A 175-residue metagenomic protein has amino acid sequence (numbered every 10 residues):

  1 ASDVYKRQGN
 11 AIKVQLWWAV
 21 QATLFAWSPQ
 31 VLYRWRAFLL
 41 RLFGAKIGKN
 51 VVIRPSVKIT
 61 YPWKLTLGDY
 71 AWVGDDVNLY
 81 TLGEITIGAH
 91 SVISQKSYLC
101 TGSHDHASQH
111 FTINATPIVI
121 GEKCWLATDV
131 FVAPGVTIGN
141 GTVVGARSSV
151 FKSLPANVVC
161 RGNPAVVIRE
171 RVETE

Functional and structural regions predicted by a protein language model:
A1-Y5: Short, small-residue-biased leader/transition segments that mark boundaries at the very start of proteins
R7-N50: A transmembrane-helix-recognition feature enriched in membrane-embedded lipid enzymes and envelope glyco-/phospholipid
A11, L42, H110-P134, N163-E175: C-terminal segments of enzyme domains that contribute to small-molecule binding surfaces
V14-A22, L40-R41, P62-W72, S94: Short N-terminal helix-initiation segments at or just after the protein's N-terminus
Q30, R34, L42, P62 (+2 more regions): Residues at secondary-structure transition points
K49, R54-P55, T60-Y61, G68-D69 (+13 more regions): Left-handed beta-helix
H104-H106: Histidine-centered active-site/metal-ligand motif
